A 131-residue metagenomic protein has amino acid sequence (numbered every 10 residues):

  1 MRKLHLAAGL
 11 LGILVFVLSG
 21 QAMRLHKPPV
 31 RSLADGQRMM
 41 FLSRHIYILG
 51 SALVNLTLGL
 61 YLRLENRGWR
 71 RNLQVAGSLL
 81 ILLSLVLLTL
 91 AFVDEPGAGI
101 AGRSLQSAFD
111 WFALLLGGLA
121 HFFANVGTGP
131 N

Functional and structural regions predicted by a protein language model:
M1-H45, L49-N131: Polytopic transmembrane helical bundles with strong interfacial aromatic enrichment
